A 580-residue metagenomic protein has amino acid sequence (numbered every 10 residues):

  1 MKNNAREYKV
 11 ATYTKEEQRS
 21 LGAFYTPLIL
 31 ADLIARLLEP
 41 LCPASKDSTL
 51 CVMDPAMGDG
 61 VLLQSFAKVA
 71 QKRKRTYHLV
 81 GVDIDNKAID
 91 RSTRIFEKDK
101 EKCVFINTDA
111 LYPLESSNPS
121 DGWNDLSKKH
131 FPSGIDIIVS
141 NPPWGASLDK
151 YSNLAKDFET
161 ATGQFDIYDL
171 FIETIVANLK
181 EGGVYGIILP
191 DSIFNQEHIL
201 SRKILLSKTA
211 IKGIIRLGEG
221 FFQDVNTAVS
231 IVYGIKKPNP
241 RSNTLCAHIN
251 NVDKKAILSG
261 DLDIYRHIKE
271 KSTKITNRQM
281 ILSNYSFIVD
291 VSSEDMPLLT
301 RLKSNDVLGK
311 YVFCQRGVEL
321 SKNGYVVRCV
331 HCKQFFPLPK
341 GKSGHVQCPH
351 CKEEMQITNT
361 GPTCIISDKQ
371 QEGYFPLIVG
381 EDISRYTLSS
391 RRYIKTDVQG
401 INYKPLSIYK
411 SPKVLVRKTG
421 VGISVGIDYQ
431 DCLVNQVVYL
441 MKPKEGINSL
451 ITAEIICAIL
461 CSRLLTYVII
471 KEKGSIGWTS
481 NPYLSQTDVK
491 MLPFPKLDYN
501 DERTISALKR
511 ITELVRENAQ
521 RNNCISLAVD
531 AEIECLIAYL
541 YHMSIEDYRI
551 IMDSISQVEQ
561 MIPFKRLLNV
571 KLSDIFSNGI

Functional and structural regions predicted by a protein language model:
M1-C42: S-adenosyl-L-methionine
K2-T14, W144-S152, L205, Q430-C432 (+2 more regions): Active-site-adjacent bridging/hinge elements
R19-S20, F24-D32, A56-F66, T76 (+8 more regions): Signature of N6-adenine DNA methyltransferases within the class I
L38, C42, V69-A70, F96: Active-site catalytic pocket residues across diverse enzymes, especially alpha/beta-hydrolases
S48-A56: Conserved class I S-adenosyl-L-methionine
C103: Short, conserved active-site loop motifs that form the nucleotide-linked donor/cofactor pocket
V176-L179, V291-R503, I580: Polybasic, glycine- and aromatic-enriched phosphate-binding surface used to engage nucleic acids
K269-R316, F335, H345-Q356, E381 (+1 more regions): Non-catalytic DNA-recognition/assembly elements of restriction-modification systems
